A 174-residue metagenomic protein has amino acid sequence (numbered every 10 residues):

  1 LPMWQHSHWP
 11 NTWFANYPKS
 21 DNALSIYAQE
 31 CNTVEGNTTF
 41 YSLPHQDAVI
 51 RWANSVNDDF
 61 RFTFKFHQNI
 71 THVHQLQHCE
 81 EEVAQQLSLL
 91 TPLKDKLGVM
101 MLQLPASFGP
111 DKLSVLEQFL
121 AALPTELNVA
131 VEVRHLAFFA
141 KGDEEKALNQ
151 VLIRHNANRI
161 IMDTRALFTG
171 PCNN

Functional and structural regions predicted by a protein language model:
L1-N174: Residues lining hydrophobic/aromatic ligand-binding pockets adjacent to catalytic sites
